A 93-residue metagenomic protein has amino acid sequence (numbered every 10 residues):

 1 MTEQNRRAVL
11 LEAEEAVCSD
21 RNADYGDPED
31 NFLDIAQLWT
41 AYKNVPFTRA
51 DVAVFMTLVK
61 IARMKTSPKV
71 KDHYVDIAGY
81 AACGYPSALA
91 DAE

Functional and structural regions predicted by a protein language model:
M1-E93: Intrinsically disordered, low-complexity regulatory regions that flank transcription factor DNA-binding cores
